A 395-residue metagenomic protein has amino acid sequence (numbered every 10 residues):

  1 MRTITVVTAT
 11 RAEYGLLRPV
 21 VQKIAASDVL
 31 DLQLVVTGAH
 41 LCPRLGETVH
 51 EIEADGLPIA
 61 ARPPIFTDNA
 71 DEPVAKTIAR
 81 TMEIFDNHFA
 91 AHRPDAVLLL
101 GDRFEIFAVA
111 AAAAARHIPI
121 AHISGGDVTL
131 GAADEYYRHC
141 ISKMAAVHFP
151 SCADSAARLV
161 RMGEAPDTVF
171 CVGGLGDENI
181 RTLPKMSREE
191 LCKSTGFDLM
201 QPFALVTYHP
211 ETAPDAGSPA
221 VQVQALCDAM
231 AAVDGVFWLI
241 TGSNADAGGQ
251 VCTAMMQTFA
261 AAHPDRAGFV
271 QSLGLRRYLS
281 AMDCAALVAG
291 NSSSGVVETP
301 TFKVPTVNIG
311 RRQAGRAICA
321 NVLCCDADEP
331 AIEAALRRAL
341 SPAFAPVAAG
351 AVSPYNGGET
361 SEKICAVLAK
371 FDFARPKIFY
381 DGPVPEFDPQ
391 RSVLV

Functional and structural regions predicted by a protein language model:
M1-T5: Extreme N-terminal starter segment of soluble prokaryotic enzymes
V7-T8, Y14-A25, I65-P166: Active-site and donor-binding regions of nucleotide-sugar-utilizing enzymes
D31-T77: Conserved nucleotide-sugar phosphate-binding/catalytic loop shared by glycosyltransferases and other
H40-R44, M144-V221, P376: A nucleotide-sugar donor-handling region in carbohydrate enzymes
I52, K185-C284: Donor-nucleotide binding loops and adjacent catalytic segments primarily of GT-B fold Leloir glycosyltransferases
L99-L100, F107, H122, H148 (+1 more regions): A donor-sugar binding/catalytic signature common to diverse glycosyltransferases and related nucleotide-sugar
A314-A339, P346-S361: Change "using UDP/GDP/dTDP sugars" to "using nucleotide sugars
S341-V395: C-terminal amphipathic helix plus adjacent low-complexity, charged tail appended to glycosyltransferase catalytic
